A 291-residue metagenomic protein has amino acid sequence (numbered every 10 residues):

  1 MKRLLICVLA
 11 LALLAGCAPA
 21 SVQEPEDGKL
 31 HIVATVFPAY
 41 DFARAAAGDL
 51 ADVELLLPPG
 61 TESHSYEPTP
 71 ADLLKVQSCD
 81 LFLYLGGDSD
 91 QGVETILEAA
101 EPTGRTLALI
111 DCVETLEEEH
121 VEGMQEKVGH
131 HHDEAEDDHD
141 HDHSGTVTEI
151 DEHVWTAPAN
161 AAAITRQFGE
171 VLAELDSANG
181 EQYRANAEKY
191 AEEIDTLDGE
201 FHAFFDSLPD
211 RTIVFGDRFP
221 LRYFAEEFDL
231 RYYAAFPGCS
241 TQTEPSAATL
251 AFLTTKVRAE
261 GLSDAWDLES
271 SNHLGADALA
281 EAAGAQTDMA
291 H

Functional and structural regions predicted by a protein language model:
M1-L4, V8: Positively charged n-region of N-terminal signal peptides that target proteins for export
L9-L13: Hydrophobic core
C17-H291: Extracytoplasmic metal-acquisition and chelation regions
